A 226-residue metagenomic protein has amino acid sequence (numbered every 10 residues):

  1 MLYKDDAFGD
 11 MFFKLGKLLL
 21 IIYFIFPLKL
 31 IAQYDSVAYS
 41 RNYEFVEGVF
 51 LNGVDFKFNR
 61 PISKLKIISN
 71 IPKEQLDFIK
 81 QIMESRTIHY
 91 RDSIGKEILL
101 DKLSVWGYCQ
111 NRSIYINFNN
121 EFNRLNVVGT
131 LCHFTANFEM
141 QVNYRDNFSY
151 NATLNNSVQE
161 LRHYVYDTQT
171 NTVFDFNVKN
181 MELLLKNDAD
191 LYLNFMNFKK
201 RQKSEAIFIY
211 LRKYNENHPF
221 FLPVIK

Functional and structural regions predicted by a protein language model:
M1-S36: Bacterial Sec-dependent N-terminal signal peptides
F8, F12, I79, I207-Y210: Extended hydrophobic/Leu-rich segments
K14, N156, K199-R201: Alpha-helical interaction segments
D35-Y192: Aromatic-patch recognition
L184-K226: C-terminal partner/receptor-binding element of secreted or periplasmic proteins
